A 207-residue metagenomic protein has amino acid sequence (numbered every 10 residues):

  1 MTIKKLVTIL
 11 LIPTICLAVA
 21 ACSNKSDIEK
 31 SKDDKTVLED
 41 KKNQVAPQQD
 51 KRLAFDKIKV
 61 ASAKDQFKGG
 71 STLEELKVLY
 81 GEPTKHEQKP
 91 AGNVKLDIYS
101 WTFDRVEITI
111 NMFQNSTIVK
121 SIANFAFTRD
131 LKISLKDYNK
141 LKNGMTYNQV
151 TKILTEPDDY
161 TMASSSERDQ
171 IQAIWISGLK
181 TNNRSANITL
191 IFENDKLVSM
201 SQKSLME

Functional and structural regions predicted by a protein language model:
M1-L6: Positively charged n-region of N-terminal signal peptides that target proteins for export
T8-L10, L17, S23-E82: N-terminal, intrinsically disordered, polar/charged segments of Gram-positive cell-envelope systems that serve as
K25-I28, D33, T102, A123 (+1 more regions): Serine/proline-rich low-complexity intrinsically disordered segments, especially terminal tails, linkers
I28-E29, I110-K120: Membrane-interacting alpha-helical segments
Q49-A54, N115-N139, N143, E207: Intrinsically disordered, low-complexity Ser/Thr-rich linker and spacer segments in cell-wall-related proteins
I58-F67, I133-L141, N187: Second-shell loop/turn segments in exported
S62, S100, N124-A126, K136-K140 (+1 more regions): A generic secondary-structure micro-motif detector that highlights 1-2 residue hydrophobic/ambivalent hotspots embedded
S71-N115, M145-E207: A cross-family detector of function-defining hotspots
